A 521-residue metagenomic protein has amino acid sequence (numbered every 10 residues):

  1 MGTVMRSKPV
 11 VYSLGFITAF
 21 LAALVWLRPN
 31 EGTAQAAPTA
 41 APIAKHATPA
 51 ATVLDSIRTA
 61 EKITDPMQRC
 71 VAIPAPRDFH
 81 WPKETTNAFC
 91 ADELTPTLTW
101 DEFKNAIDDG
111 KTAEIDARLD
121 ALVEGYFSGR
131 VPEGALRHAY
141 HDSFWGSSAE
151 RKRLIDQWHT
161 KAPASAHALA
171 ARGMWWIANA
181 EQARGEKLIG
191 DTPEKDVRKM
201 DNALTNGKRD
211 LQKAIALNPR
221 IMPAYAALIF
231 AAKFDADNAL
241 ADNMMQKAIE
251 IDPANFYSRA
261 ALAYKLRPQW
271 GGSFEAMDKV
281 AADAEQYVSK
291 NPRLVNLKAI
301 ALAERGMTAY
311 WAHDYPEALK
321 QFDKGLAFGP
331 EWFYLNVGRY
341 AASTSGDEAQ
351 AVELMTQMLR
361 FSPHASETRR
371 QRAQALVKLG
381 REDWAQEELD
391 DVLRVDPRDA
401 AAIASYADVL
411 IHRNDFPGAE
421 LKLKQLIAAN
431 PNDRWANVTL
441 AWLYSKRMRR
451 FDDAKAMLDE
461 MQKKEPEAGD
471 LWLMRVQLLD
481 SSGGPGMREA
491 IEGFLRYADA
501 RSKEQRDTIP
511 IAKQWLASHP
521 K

Functional and structural regions predicted by a protein language model:
K83-C90, L94, W100-A106, A113-A164 (+1 more regions): Short coil/linker segments at helix-helix boundaries
R118-L119, E150-A162, A203-Q212, N238-D252 (+7 more regions): Alpha-helical repeat scaffolds
P163-A164, P219, P253, S289-P292 (+7 more regions): Short coil turns that delineate tetratricopeptide repeat
A168, A224, S258, L294 (+6 more regions): TPR alpha-solenoid repeat register
A171, A227, A261, L297 (+5 more regions): Canonical tetratricopeptide repeat
M174, E181, F230, Y264 (+6 more regions): Residue-level recognition of tetratricopeptide repeat
A178, F234, P268, W311 (+6 more regions): Register position in tetratricopeptide repeats
D283-A284, M474-Q477, S481-K521: Terminal, low-structured helical/coil segments at or just beyond the last alpha-helical repeat
